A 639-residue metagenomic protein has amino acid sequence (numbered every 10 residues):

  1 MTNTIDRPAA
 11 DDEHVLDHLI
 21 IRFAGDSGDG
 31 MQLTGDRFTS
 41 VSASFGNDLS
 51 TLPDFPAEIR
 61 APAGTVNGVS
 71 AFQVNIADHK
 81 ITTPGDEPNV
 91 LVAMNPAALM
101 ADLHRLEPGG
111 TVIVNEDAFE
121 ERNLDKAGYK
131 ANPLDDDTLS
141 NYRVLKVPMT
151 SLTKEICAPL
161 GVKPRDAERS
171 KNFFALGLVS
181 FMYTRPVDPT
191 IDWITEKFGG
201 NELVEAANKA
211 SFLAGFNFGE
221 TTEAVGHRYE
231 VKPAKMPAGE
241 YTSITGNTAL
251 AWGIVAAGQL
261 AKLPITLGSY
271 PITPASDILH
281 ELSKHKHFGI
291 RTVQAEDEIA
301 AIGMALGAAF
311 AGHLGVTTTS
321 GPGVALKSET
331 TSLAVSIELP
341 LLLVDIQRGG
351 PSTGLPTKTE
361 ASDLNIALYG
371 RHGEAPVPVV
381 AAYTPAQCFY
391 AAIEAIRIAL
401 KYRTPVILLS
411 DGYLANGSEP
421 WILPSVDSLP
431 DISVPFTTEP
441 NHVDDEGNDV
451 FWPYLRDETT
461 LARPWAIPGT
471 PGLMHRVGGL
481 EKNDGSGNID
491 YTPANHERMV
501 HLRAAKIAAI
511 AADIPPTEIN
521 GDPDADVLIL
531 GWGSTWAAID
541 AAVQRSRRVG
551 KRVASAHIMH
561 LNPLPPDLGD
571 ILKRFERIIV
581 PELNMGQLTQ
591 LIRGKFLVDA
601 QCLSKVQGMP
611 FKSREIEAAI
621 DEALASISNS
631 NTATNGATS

Functional and structural regions predicted by a protein language model:
T2-A261: Active-site cofactor/cluster-binding pocket
H18-L106, W252, I265-T266, T273-Y369 (+2 more regions): Thiamine diphosphate
H18-L19, E155-C157, A224-G239, A257-P264 (+5 more regions): Gly-rich Lys/Arg/Thr-decorated short loops/hinges at beta-loop-alpha junctions or inter-strand turns that position
L19-D26, A175-G177, I265-G268, G315-T318 (+4 more regions): Short glycine-rich or small-residue beta-strand-to-loop segments that form or flank ligand, phosphate, metal/Fe-S
F55-P56, I194, S211, K232-K235 (+6 more regions): A glycine-rich phosphate-binding loop feature that marks nucleotide/adenosyl-phosphate handling sites
P56-R60, F119-R122, L152, I299-A301 (+6 more regions): Short gly/pro/ser/thr-enriched loop/turn and capping motifs at secondary-structure boundaries
G85, L91, L139-Y142, K146-T150 (+5 more regions): Conserved thiamine diphosphate
M236, S243-G253, A261, A391 (+1 more regions): Flexible, low-complexity linker and terminal segments
